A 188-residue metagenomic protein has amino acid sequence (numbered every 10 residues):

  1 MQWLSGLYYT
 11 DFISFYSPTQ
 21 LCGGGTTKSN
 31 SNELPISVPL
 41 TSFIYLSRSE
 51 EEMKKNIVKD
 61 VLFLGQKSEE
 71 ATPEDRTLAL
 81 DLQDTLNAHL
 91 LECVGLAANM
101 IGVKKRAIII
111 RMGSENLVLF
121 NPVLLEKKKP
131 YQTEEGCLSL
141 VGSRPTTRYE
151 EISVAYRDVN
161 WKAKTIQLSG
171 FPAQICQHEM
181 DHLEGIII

Functional and structural regions predicted by a protein language model:
G6, P18, T41-F43, S49: Intrinsic disorder/low-complexity segments
Y8-D11, Y16, N30, Y45: Intrinsic-disorder-associated, low-complexity terminal segments enriched in Asp/Asn/His/Tyr and depleted of Lys/Arg
G25-S29, E51-E52: Short, low-complexity interaction segments enriched in Ser/Thr/Pro/Gly
F43-I188: Positively charged
